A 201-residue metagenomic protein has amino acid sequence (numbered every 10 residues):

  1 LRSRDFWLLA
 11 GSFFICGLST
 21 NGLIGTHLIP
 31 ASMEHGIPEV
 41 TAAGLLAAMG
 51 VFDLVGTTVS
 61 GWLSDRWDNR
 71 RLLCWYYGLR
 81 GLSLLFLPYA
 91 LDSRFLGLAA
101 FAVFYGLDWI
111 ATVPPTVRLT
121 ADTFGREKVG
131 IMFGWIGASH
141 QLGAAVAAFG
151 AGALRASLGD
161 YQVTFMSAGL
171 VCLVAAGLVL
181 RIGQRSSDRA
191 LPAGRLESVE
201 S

Functional and structural regions predicted by a protein language model:
R4-S60, A147: Extracytoplasmic gate region of multi-pass secondary transporters
F14, G97-A111: Hydrophobic core of transmembrane alpha-helices in multi-pass small-molecule transporters, especially MFS/SLC-type
S32-M33, L63-S64, A151-G159: Interfacial helix-cap and linker-helix signal at transmembrane-aqueous boundaries of multi-pass secondary transporters
R66-Y77: Cytoplasmic membrane-interface "Motif A"-like loop-to-helix N-cap segments of 12-TM Major Facilitator Superfamily
L79-D92: C-terminal ends and interior cores of transmembrane alpha-helices in multi-pass membrane transporters/permeases
A111-F124: Intracellular juxtamembrane helix-capping segments at the cytosolic ends of symmetry-related transmembrane helices
T123-L158: A late C-terminal transmembrane helix in Major Facilitator Superfamily
G169-S201: Multi-pass alpha-helical transporter architecture, strongest for 12-TM Major Facilitator/SLC carriers used
